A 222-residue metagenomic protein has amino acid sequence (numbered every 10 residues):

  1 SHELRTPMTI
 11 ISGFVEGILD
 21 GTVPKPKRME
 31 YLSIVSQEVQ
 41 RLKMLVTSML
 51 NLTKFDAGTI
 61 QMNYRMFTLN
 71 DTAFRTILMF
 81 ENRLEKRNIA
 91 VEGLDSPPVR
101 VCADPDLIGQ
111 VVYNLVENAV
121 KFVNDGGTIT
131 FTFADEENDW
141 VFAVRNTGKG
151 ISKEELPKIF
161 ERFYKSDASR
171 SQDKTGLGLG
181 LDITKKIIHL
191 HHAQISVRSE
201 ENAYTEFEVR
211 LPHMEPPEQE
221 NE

Functional and structural regions predicted by a protein language model:
Q37-L42: Short alpha-helical segment of the dimerization/phosphotransfer core of two-component systems
A57-M62, R100-A103: Conserved micro-motifs of the catalytic ATP-binding
N63-T68, E85, A90-V99: Conserved catalytic submotifs in the C-terminal HATPase_c
A119-V120: Short helix-loop "hinge" at the ATP-lid/N-box region of the Bergerat-fold HATPase_c
N146: Acidic ATP/Mg2+-coordinating residue in the GHKL
I151-K165: Short conserved segment of the HATPase_c
H192-A193: Conserved glycine-rich
